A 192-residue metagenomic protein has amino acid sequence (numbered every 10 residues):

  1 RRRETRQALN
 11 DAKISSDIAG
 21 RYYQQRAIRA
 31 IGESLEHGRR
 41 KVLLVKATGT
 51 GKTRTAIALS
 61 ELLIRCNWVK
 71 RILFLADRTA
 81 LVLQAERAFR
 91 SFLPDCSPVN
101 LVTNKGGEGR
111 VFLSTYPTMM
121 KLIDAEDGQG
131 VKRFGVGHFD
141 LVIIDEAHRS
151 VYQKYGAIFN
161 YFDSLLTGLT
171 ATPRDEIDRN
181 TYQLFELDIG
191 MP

Functional and structural regions predicted by a protein language model:
R1-R71, A80-D95, G107-V111, P117-M120 (+2 more regions): ATP-dependent helicase/translocase motor core
G20, F74, I144: Conserved SAM-binding loop
L75-T79, V102-N104: A short hydrophobic beta-strand->loop->alpha-helix junction that borders the nucleotide-binding pocket of P-loop NTPases
D77, E146, A171: Conserved H-loop
L101-F112, R133: Conserved motor-coupling elements within RecA-like helicase/translocase cores
F112-I144, R149-I158: Conserved RecA-like ASCE ATPase "motif II neighborhood" in helicase/translocase motors
R149-P192: Post-DEXD/H (motif II) to motif III coupling segment of the RecA-like Helicase ATP-binding lobe
